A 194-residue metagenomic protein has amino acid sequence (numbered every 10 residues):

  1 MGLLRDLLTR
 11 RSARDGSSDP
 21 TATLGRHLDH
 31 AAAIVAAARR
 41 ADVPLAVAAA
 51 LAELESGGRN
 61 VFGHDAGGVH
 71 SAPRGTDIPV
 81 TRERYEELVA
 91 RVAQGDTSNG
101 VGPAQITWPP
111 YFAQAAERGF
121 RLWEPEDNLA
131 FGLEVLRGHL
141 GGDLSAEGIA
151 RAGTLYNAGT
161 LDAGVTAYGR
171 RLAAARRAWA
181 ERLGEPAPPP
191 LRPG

Functional and structural regions predicted by a protein language model:
M1, P193-G194: Short, solvent-exposed mixed-charge patches
D6-L191: Catalytic glycan-binding domains that act on GlcNAc-containing polysaccharides
